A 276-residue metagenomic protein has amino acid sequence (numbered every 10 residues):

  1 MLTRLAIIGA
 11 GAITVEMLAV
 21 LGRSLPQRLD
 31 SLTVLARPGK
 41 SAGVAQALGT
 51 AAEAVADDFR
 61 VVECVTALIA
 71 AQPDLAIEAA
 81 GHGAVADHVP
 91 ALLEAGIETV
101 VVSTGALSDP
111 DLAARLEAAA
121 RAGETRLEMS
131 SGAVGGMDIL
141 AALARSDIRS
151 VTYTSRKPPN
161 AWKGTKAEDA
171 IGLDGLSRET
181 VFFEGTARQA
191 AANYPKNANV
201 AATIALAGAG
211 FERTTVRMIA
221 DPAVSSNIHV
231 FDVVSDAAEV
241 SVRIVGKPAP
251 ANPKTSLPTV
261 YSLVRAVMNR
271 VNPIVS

Functional and structural regions predicted by a protein language model:
M1-A6: Extreme N-terminal starter segment of soluble prokaryotic enzymes
I8, E128, A133-S276: Active-site-lining helix/loop region of Rossmann-like oxidoreductase modules
T14-V15: N-terminal Rossmann-fold NAD(P) dinucleotide-binding loop
P26-A51: NAD(P)-binding Rossmann-fold cofactor-contacting core
R37-G39, T104-L107, A133-V134: Short, ordered loop/turn segments at secondary-structure junctions
E63-E94, A106-D109: Beta-loop-alpha module in the N-terminal Rossmann-like domain of NAD(P)-dependent dehydrogenases, especially those
A91, T104-R126: Rossmann-fold NAD(P)-binding glycine/threonine-rich loop
E98-V100: A short hydrophobic/small-residue beta-strand
